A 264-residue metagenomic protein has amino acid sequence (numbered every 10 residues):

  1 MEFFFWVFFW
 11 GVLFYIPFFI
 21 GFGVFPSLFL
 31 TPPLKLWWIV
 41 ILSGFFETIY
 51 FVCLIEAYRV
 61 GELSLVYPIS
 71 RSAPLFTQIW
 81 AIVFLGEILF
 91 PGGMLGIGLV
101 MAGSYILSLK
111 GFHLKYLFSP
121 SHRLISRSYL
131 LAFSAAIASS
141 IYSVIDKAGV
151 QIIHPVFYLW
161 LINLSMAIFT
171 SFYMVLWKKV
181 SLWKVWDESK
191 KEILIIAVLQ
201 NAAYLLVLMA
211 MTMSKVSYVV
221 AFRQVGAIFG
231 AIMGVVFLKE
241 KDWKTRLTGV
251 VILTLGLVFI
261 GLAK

Functional and structural regions predicted by a protein language model:
M1-E2, C53-I69, Q151-F157, L205-V225: Structural motif at transmembrane-helix junctions in multi-pass transporters
M1-E2, W6-V60, L109-L131, L164-N201 (+3 more regions): Membrane-interface interhelical linkers
E2-W6, L65-P68, P91-M94, F157-L161 (+3 more regions): Signature of the 12-TM Major Facilitator Superfamily
W10-F14, I69-V83, S165-F169, A203-L206 (+3 more regions): Alpha-helical transmembrane segments of compact multi-pass small-molecule transporters, enriched in specific families
I16, G44-I49, P74-I79, M101 (+8 more regions): Hydrophobic/small/kink-forming positions within alpha-helical transmembrane segments of polytopic membrane proteins
F29-E47, L89-A102, F133, H154-I168 (+1 more regions): Structural signature of hydrophobic alpha-helical transmembrane segments
L75-I137, K241-K264: Juxtamembrane helix-loop boundary signature in multi-pass membrane transporters
L124-F157: Selected transmembrane alpha-helices and immediately adjacent juxtamembrane segments of polytopic inner-membrane
